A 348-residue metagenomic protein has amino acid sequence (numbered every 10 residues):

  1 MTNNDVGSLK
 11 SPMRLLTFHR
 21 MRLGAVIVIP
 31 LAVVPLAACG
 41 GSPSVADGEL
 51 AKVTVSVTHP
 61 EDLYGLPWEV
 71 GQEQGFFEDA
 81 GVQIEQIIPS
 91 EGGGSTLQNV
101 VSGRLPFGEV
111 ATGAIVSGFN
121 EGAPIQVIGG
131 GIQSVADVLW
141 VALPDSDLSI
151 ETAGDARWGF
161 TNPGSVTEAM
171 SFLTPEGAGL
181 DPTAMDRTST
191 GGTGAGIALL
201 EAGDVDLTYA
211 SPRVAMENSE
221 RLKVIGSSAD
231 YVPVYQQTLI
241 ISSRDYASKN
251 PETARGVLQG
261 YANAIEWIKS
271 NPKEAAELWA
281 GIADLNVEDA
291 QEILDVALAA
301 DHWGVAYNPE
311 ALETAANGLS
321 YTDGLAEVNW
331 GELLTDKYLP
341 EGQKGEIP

Functional and structural regions predicted by a protein language model:
N3-I27: Bacterial N-terminal signal peptides that target proteins for export
V34-A38: C-terminal motif of bacterial Sec signal peptides marking the signal peptidase cleavage site
G40-P43: Bacterial signal peptide processing site
V45-T183, R187-T190, G196, D206-P212 (+2 more regions): Short, glycine-/small- and polar/acidic-enriched structural segments that line small-molecule recognition paths
G75, G103, G203, D301 (+3 more regions): Short glycine-centered helix-capping/turn motifs at secondary-structure transition points
G113, T188, G194-I282: Pocket-lining segment of extracytoplasmic ligand-binding domains
S248-L325: Secondary-structure end/capping motifs
A316-P348: Conserved C-terminal helix/tail region of periplasmic/extracytoplasmic solute-binding proteins
